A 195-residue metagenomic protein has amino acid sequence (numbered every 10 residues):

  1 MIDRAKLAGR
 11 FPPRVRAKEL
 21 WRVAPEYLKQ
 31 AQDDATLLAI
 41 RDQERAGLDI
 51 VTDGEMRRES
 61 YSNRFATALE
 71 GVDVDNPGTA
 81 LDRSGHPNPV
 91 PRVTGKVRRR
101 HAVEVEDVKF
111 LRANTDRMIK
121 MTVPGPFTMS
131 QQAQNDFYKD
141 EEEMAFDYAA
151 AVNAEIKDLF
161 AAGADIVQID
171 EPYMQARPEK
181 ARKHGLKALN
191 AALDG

Functional and structural regions predicted by a protein language model:
M1-G195: Domain-level signal for soluble alpha/beta catalytic cores
